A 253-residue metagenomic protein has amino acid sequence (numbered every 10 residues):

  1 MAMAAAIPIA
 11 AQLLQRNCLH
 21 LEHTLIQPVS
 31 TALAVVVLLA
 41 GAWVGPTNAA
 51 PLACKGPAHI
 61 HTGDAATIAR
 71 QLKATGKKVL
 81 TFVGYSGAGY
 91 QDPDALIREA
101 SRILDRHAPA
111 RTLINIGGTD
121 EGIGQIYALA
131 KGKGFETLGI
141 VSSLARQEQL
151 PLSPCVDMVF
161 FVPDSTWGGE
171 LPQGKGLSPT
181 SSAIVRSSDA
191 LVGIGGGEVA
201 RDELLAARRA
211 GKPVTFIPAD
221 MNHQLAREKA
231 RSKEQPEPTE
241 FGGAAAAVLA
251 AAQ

Functional and structural regions predicted by a protein language model:
M1-A11: Short alpha-helix boundary/capping segments
L14-L33: Bacterial N-terminal signal peptides that target proteins for export
L33-A42: Bacterial N-terminal signal peptides
T47-A49: Boundary at the C-terminal end of the N-terminal hydrophobic targeting segment
A53-K55: Sequence contexts marking disulfide-bonded cysteines in secreted/extracellular proteins
I60-A69, A74-G76, A88, D94-A210 (+1 more regions): Acidic/glycine-enriched connector segments
K77-T81: Residues that mark the start of a beta-strand
R231-Q253: C-terminal functional extensions of proteins
